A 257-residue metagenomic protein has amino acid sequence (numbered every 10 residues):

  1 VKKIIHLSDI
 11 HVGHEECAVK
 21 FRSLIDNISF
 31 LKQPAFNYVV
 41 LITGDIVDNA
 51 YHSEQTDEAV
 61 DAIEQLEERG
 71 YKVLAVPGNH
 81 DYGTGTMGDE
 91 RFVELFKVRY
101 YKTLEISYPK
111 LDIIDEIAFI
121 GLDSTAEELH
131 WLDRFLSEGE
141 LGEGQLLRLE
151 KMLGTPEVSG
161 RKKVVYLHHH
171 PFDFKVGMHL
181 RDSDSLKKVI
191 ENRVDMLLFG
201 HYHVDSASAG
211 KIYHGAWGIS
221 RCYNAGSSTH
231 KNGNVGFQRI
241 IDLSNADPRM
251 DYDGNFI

Functional and structural regions predicted by a protein language model:
V1, A35-N37, G70, D115-I117 (+3 more regions): A general structural motif
V1-E58, A62, K151, V158-G160: N-terminal active-site segment of His-dependent metallophosphoesterases
H6-S8, V40-D45, K72-N79, D123 (+3 more regions): Active-site neighborhood of phospho(di)ester-bond hydrolases with catalytic His/Asp-centered motifs
H11-E16, V47-Y51, A75-M87, E127-L132 (+3 more regions): Active-site environment of divalent metal-dependent phosphoester hydrolases
D57-R148, I212-A225, R239-I240: Extended active-site neighborhood of metal-dependent phosphoesterases/phosphodiesterases
L129-E140, T155-M196, Y202: Active-site-proximal segments of metal-dependent phosphoesterases and phosphodiesterases across multiple
Y166, D251-I257: Short, solvent-exposed aromatic-acidic interface loops
K175-D247: Conserved beta-sheet core of the metallophosphoesterase superfamily
